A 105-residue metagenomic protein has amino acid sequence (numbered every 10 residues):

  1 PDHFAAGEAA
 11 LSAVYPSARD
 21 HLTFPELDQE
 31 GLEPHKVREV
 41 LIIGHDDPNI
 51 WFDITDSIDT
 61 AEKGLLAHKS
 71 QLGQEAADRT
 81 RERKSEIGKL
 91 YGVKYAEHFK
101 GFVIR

Functional and structural regions predicted by a protein language model:
P1-R105: Metal-dependent de-N-acetylase/amidase catalytic core
